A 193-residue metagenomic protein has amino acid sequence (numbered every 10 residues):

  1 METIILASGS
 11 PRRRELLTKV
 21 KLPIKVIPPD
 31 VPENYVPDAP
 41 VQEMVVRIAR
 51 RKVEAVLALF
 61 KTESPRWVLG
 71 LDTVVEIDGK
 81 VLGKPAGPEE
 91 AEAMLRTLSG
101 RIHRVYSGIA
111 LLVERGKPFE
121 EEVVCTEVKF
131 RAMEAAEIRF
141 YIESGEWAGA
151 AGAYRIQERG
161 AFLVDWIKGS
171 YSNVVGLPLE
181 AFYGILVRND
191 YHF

Functional and structural regions predicted by a protein language model:
E2-I5, A39-F193: Anionic-ligand binding patches
E2-L22: N-terminal beta1-alpha1 ligand-phosphate binding loop
G9, P29, E114: Cofactor-binding loop segments of dinucleotide-utilizing enzymes, especially the Rossmann-like FAD- and NAD(P)+-binding
R12, P29-D30, L179: Hydrophobic residues in alpha-helical membrane-spanning segments
R12-R13, I24, R96, F119: Non-catalytic interaction surface on structured domains
K21-D38, P118-C125: Short glycine-rich, Thr/Ser-proximal phosphate-binding strand/loop in the N-terminal lobe of ATP-dependent enzymes
